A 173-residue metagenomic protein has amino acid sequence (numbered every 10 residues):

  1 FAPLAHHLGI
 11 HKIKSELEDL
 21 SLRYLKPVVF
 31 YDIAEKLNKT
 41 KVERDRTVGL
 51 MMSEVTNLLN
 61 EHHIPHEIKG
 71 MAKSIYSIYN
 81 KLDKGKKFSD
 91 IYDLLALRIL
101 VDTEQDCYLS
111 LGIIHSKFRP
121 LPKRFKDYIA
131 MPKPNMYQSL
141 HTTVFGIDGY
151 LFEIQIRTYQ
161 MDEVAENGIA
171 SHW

Functional and structural regions predicted by a protein language model:
F1-W173: Nucleic-acid processing machinery
